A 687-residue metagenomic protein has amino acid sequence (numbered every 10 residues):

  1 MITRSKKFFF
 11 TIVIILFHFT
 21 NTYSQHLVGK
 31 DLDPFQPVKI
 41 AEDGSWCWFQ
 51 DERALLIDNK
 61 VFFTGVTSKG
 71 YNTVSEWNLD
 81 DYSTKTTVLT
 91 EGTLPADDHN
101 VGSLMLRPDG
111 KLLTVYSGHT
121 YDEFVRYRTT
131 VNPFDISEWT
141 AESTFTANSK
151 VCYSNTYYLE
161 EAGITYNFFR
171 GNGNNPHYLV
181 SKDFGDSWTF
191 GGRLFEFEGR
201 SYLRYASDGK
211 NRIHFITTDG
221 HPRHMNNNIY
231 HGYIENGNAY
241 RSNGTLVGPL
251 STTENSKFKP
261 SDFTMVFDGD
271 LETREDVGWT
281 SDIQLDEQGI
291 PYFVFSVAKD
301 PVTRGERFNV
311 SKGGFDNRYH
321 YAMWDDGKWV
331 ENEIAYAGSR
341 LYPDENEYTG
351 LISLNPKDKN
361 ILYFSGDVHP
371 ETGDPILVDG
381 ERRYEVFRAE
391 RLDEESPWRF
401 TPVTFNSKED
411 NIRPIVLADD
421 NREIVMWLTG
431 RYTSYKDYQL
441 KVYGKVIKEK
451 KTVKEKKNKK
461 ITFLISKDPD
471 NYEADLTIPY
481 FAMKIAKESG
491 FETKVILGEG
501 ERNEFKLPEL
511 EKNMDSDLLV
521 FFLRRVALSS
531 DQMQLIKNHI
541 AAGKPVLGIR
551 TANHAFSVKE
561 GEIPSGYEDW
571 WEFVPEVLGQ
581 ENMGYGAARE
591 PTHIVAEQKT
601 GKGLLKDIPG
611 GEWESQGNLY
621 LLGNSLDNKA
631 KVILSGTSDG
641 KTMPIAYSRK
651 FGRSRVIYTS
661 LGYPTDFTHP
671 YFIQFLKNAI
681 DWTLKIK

Functional and structural regions predicted by a protein language model:
M1-H26, V453-K456: Bacterial Sec-dependent N-terminal signal peptides
H26-T452: Extracellular, repeat-based ectodomains that mediate carbohydrate processing or recognition
D122-F124, N175-P176, P222-M225, P301-T303 (+6 more regions): Short catalytic/ligand-binding loop motif for oxyanion handling, primarily in non-cytosolic enzymes, centered on
Y363, L518-F522, V656-S660: Structural motif
K456-K460, I465, E473, K484 (+6 more regions): Extracellular ligand-binding/catalytic regions of CAZymes and related secreted enzymes and adhesion modules
T462-L464, D470-F556: Helical hinge/lid and interdomain linker segments adjacent to catalytic or ligand-binding clefts that mediate domain
K487-S489, D515, Y585-S660: Catalytic beta-strand/loop cores that center a nucleophilic Ser/Cys/Thr and support acyl-enzyme chemistry
V526-K606: A glycine-rich, often tryptophan-bearing local segment used as a flexible ligand/cofactor-contacting loop or short
